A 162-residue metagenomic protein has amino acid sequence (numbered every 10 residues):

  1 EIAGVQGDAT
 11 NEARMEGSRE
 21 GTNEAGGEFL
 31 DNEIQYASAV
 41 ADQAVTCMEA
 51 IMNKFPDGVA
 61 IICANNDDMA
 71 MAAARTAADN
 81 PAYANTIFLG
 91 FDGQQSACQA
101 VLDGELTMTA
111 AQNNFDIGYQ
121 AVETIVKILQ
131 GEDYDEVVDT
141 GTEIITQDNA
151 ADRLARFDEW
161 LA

Functional and structural regions predicted by a protein language model:
E1-A162: A residue-level marker of the well-folded mature domains of exported/periplasmic proteins
